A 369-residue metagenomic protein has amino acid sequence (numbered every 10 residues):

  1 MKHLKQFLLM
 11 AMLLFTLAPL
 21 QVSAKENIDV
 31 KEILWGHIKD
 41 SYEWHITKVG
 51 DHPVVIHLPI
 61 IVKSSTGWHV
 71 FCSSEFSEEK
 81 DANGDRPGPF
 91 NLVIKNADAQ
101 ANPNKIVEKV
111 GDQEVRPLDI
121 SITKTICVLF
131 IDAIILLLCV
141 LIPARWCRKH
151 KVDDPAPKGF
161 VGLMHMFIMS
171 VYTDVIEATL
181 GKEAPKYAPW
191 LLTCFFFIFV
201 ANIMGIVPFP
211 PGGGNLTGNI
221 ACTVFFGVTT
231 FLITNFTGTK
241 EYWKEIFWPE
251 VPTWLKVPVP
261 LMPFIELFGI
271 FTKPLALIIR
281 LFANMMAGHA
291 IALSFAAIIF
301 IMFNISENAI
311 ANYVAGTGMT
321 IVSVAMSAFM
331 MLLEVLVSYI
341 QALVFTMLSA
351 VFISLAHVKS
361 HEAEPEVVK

Functional and structural regions predicted by a protein language model:
K2-Q6, L20-K158: Perimembrane topogenic segments of multi-pass inner/organellar membrane proteins
L4-A11, F130, Y187-L191, N219 (+1 more regions): Alpha-helical transmembrane segments
Q6, T179-P189, A283: Membrane-interface helix starts
M10-P19: Bacterial N-terminal signal peptides
V115-P117, M169-E183: Cytosolic juxtamembrane amphipathic/interface segments immediately preceding and feeding into a transmembrane helix
L138-I176, G238-E245, S360-H361: Juxtamembrane interface elements at the cytosolic ends of transmembrane helices in multi-pass membrane proteins
L192-F196, V200-V207, T217, A221-F225 (+2 more regions): Hydrophobic alpha-helical transmembrane segments and adjacent short intramembrane/lumenal linkers of inner/organellar
F209-G213: Membrane-interface helix termini and inter-helical loops of multi-pass transporters
